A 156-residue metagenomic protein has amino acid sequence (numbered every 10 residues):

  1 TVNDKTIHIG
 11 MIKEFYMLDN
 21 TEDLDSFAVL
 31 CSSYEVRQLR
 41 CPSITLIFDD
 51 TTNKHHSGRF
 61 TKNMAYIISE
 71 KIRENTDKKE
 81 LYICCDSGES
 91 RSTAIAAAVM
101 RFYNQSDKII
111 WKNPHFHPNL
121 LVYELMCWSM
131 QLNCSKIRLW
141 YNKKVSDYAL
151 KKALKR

Functional and structural regions predicted by a protein language model:
T1-L46: Glycine-rich, flexible N-terminal cofactor/catalytic loop recognition
M11-K13, D50, S87: Short, flexible loop/turn elements at secondary-structure junctions
C31, C41, C84-C85, C127 (+1 more regions): Generic recognition of cysteine residues
V36-Q38, K54, S90-A94: Short catalytic/ligand-binding loop motif for oxyanion handling, primarily in non-cytosolic enzymes, centered on
I47-Y82: Helix-loop module immediately N-terminal to the HCX5R catalytic loop in PTP-like cysteine phosphatase domains
K62, Y66, T93-A97, L120: A structural signal for well-ordered alpha-helical segments within the folded catalytic domains of diverse enzymes
R73-E80, V99-R156: PTP/DSP superfamily signal
L81-A98: A phosphate-binding catalytic loop at a beta-strand-loop-alpha-helix junction that coordinates phosphoryl groups
